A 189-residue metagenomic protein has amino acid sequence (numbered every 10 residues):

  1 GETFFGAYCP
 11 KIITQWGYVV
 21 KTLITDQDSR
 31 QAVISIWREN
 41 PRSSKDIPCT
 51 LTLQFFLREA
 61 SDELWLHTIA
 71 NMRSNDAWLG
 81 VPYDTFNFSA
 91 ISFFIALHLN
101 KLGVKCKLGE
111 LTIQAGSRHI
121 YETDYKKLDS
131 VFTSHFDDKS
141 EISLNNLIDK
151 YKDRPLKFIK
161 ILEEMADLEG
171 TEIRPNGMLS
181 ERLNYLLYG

Functional and structural regions predicted by a protein language model:
G1-F88, F93-G189: Active-site helix-to-loop segments that bind/position phosphate- or nucleotide-bearing substrates and donors across
